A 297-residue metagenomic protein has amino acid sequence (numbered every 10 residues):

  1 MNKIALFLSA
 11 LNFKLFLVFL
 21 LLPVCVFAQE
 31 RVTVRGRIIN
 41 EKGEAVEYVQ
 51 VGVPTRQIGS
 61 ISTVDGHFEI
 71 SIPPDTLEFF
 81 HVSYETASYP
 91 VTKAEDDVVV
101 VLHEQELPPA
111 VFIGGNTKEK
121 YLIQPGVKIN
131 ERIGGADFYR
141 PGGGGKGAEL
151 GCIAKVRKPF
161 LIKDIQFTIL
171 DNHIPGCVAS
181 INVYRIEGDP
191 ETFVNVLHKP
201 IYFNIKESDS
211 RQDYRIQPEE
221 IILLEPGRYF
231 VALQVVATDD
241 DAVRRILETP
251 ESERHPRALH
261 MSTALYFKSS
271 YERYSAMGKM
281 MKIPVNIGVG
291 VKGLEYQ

Functional and structural regions predicted by a protein language model:
M1-T33: Bacterial Sec-dependent N-terminal signal peptides
Q29-E47: Structural motif
V53, E78-P90: A short, solvent-exposed loop/turn motif at the edges and junctions of modular extracellular/periplasmic domains
Q57-H67: Short, acidic Ser/Thr/Gly-rich low-complexity loop/linker segments typical of extracellular and cell-surface proteins
H81-Y84, V99-A136: Short, acidic, small-residue-rich periplasmic hinge/interaction motif at the N-terminus of Gram-negative outer-membrane
L161-N172: A short beta-strand element within beta-rich, extracytoplasmic domains of secreted/secretory-pathway proteins
C177-M261: Aromatic- and Gly/Pro-enriched, solvent-exposed loop/edge beta-strand patches characteristic of beta-rich domains
R254-Q297: PGST-rich, cysteine-poor low-complexity/disordered linker and tail segments that act as flexible spacers
